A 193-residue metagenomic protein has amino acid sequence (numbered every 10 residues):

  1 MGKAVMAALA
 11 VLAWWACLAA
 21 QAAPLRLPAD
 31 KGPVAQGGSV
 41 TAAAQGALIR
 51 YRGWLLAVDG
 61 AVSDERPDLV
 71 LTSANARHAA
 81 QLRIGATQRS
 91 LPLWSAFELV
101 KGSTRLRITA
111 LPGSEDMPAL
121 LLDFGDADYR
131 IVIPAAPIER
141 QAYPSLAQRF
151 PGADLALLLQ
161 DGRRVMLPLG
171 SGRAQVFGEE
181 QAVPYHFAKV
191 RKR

Functional and structural regions predicted by a protein language model:
G2, L9, W14-W54: Zn-dependent metallo-beta-lactamase
P24-L27, K31-A35, H78-D128: Metallo-beta-lactamase
G32-Q36, Y51-G53, R66, K101-R105 (+1 more regions): Short, solvent-exposed coil/turn segments at beta-strand boundaries
A44, Y51, E65, W94 (+1 more regions): Extracytoplasmic
L48-R89, Q148-R164: Active-site metal-binding motif and surrounding structural segment of the metallo-beta-lactamase
Y51-L56, L106, A127-R130: Nucleotide donor/acceptor-binding cores
Q88-R105, R163-R193: Binuclear metal-ion centers of metallo-dependent hydrolases, dominated by the metallo-beta-lactamase
A110-G170: Active-site-proximal loop/helix segments of hydrolase catalytic cores
